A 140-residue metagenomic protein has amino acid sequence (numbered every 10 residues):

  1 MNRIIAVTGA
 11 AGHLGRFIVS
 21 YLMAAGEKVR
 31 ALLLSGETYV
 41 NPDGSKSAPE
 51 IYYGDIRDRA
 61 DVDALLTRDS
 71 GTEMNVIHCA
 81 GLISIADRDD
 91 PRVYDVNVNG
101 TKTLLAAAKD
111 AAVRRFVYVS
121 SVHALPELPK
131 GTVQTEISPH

Functional and structural regions predicted by a protein language model:
N2, S70-M74, V113: Local beta-strand N-terminus motif with an aromatic residue
I4-E27: N-terminal Rossmann NAD(P)H-binding glycine-rich loop of SDR-like oxidoreductase domains
T8, L32, V76-A80, F116-V122: SDR active-site strand-loop-helix element
E27-E37: Conserved glycine-rich Rossmann-like NAD(P)H-binding loop of the short-chain dehydrogenase/reductase
E37-G44: Glycine-rich phosphate-binding loop and adjoining beta1-alpha1-beta2 segment of Rossmann-like nucleotide-binding folds
T38, P49, Y53-N99, A107: NAD(P)H-binding glycine-rich loop region in Rossmannoid oxidoreductase-like domains and their noncatalytic homologs
P42, I85-P91, E127-G131: Conserved catalytic-core motifs of eukaryotic protein kinase domains, centered on the activation segment
K102-H140: Conserved Rossmann-fold NAD(P)-dependent oxidoreductase catalytic core, especially the SDR/UDP-sugar
